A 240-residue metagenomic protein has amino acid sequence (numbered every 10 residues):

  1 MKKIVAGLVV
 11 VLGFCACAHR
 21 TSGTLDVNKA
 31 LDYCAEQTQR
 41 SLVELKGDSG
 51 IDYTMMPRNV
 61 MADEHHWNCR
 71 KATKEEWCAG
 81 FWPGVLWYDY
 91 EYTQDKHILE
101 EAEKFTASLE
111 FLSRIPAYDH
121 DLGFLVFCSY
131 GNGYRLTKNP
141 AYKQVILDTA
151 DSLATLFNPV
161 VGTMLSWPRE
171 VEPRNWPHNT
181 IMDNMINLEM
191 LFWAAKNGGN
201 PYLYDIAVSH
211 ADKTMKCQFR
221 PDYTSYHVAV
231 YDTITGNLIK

Functional and structural regions predicted by a protein language model:
M1-L25: Bacterial Sec-dependent N-terminal signal peptides
R20-K240: Glycan-recognition and catalytic cores of secretory/periplasmic carbohydrate-active enzymes
